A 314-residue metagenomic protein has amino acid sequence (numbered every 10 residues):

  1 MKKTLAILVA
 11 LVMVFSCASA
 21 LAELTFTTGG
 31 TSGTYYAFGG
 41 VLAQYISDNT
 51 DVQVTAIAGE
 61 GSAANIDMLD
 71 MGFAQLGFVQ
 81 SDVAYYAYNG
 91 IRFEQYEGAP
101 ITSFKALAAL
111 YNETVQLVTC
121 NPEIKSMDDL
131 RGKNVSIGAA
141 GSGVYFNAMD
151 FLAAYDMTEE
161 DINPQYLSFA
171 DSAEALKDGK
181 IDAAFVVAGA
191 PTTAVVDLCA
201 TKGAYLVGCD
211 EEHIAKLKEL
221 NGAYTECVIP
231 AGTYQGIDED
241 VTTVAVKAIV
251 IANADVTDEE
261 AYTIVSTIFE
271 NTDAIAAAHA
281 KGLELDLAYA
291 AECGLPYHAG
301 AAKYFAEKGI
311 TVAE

Functional and structural regions predicted by a protein language model:
M1, C17-A22: Intrinsically disordered, low-complexity Ser/Thr/Pro-rich tracts
M1-V9: Positively charged n-region of N-terminal signal peptides that target proteins for export
V9, M13-C17: Hydrophobic core
E23-D48, Q53-T55, N112-D178, A291 (+1 more regions): Bilobed "Venus flytrap"/periplasmic-binding protein-like clamshell domains and structurally analogous long
F38, D171, D178, A188-L206 (+2 more regions): An extracytoplasmic/periplasmic, membrane-proximal ligand-sensing/linker region
G40-Q44, I57-E97, L117-C120, A170-A175 (+2 more regions): Pocket-flanking alpha-helical
S81-V83, I91-Q95, E159-V250: Pocket-lining segment of extracytoplasmic ligand-binding domains
Y111-I124, L217-N221, D238, T243-E259: A bilobed periplasmic-binding-protein/Venus flytrap-type ligand-binding module shared by bacterial periplasmic
